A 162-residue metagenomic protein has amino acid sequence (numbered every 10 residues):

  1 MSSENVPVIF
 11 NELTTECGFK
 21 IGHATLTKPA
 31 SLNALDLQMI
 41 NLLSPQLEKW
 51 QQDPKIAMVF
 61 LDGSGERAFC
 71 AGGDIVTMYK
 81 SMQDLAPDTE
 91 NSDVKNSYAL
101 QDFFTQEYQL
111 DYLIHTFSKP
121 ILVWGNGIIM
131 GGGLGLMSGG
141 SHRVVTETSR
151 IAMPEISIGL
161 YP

Functional and structural regions predicted by a protein language model:
M1-D62, Y112-L113: Conserved CoA-thioester-binding segment of acyl-CoA-metabolizing enzymes
Q38-M39, D74-T77, L136-G139, I158-L160: Short, glycine/charged-enriched secondary-structure capping and boundary segments
D53, G72, S118: Acidic-histidine catalytic/liganding microenvironments
G63-Q109, I129: Glycine- (often His-adjacent) and acidic-residue-rich active-site loop that binds/positions the CoA thioester
Q83-D84, D88-L100, V144-P162: Short, flexible helix-coil linker/hinge segments at the edges of structured domains or between repeats
I114-I158: Glycine-rich beta-to-alpha active-site loop
